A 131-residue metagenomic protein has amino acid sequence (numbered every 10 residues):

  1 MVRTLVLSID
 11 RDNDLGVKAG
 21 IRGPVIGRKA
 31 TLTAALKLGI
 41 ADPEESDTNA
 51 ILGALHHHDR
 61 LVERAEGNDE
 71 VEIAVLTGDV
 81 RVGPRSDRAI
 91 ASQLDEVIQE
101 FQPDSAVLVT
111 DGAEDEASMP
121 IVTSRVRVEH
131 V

Functional and structural regions predicted by a protein language model:
M1-V128: Soluble N-terminal domains of membrane-associated systems
